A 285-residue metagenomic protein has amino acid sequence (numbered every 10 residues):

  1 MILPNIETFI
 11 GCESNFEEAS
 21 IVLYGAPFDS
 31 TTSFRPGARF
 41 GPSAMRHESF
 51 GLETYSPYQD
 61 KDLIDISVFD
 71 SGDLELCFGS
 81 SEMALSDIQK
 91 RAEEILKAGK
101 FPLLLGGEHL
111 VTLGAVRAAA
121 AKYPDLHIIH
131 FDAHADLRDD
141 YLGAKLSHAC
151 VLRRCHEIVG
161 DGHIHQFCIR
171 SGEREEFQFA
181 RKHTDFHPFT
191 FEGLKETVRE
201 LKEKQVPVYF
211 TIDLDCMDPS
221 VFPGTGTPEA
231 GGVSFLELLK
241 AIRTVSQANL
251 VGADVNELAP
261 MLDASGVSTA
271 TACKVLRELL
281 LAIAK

Functional and structural regions predicted by a protein language model:
I2-K285: Conserved alpha-helical scaffold segments that buttress catalytic/binding sites
